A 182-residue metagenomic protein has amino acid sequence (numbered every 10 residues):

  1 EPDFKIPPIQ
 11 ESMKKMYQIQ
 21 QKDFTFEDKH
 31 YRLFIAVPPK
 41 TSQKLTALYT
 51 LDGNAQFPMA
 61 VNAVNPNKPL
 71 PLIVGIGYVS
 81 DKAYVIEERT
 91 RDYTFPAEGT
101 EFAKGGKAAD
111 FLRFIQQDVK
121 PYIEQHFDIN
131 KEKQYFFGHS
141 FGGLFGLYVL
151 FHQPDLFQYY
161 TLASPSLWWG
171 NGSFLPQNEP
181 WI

Functional and structural regions predicted by a protein language model:
D3-I182: Non-catalytic cap/lid and distal C-terminal segments of serine-dependent acyl enzymes
